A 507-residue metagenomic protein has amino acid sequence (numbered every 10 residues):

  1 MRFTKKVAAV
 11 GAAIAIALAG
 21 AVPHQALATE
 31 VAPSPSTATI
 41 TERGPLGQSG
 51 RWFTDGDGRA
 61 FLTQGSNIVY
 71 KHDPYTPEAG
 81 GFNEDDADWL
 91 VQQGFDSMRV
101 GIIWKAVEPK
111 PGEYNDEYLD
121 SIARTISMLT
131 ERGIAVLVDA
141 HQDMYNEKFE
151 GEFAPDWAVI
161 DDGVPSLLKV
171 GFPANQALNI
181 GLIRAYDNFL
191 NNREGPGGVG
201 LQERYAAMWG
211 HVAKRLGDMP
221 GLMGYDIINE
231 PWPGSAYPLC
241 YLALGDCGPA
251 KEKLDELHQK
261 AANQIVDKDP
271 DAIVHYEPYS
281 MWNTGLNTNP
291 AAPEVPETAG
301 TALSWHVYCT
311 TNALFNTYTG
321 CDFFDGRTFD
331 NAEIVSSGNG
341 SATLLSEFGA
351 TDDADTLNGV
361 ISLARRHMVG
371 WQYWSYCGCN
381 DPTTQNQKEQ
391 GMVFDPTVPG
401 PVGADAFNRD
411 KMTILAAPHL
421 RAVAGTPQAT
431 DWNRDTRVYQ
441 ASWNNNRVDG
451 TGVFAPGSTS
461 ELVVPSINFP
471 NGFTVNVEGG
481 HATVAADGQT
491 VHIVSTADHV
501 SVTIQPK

Functional and structural regions predicted by a protein language model:
F3, V7-A8, L18-T37: C-terminal region of N-terminal signal peptides and the immediate post-cleavage residues of exported proteins
T41-T63, N67-I273, P278-P290: Active-site mouth of glycoside hydrolases
Q64, F324-L415: Substrate-binding cleft of secreted/luminal carbohydrate-active enzymes
S235-T356, S362-R365, V369: Glycoside hydrolase catalytic-domain groove-lining segments
R409, T413-T426, R437, D487-K507: C-terminal beta-strand-rich structural cap/linker in extracellular carbohydrate-active enzymes
G425-W443, R447, V477-T483: Small-residue (G/S/T/A) turn/hinge positions that recur once per unit in extracellular repeat modules
N445-N471, S501-V502: Surface-exposed beta-strand/loop patches in extracellular or lumenal glycoproteins
V464-G488: Extracellular attachment/recognition segments
